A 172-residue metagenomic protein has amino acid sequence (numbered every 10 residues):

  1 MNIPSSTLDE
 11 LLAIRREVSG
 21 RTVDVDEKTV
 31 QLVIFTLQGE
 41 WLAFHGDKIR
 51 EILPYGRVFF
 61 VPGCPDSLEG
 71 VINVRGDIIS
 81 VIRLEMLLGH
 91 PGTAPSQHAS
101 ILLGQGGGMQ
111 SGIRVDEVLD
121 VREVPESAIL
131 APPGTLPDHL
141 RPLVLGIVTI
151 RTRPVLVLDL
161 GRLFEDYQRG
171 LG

Functional and structural regions predicted by a protein language model:
M1-G172: An acidic, low-aromatic, low-complexity terminal/linker signal
